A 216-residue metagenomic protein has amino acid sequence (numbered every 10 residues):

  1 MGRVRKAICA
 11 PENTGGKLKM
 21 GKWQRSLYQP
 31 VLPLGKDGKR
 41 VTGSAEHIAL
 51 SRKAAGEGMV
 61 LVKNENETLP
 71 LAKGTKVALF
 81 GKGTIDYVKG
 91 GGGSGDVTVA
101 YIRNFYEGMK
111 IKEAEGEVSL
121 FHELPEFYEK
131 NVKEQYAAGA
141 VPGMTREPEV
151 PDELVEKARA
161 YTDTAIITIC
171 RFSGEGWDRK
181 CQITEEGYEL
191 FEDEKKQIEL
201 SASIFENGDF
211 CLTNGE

Functional and structural regions predicted by a protein language model:
M1-E216: C-terminal non-catalytic regions of proteins with extracellular/luminal or membrane-system context
